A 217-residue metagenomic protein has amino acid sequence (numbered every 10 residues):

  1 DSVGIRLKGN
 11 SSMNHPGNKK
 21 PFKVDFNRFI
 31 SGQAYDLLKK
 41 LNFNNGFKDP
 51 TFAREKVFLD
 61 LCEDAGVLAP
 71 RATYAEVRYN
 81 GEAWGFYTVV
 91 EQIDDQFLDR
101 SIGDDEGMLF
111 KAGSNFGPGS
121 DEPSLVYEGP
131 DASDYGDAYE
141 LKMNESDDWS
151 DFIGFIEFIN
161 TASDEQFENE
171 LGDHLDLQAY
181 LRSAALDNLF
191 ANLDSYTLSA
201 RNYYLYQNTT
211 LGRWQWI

Functional and structural regions predicted by a protein language model:
D1-I217: Phosphate/dinucleotide-binding and metal-coordinating scaffold of catalytic cores in nucleotide-dependent enzymes
